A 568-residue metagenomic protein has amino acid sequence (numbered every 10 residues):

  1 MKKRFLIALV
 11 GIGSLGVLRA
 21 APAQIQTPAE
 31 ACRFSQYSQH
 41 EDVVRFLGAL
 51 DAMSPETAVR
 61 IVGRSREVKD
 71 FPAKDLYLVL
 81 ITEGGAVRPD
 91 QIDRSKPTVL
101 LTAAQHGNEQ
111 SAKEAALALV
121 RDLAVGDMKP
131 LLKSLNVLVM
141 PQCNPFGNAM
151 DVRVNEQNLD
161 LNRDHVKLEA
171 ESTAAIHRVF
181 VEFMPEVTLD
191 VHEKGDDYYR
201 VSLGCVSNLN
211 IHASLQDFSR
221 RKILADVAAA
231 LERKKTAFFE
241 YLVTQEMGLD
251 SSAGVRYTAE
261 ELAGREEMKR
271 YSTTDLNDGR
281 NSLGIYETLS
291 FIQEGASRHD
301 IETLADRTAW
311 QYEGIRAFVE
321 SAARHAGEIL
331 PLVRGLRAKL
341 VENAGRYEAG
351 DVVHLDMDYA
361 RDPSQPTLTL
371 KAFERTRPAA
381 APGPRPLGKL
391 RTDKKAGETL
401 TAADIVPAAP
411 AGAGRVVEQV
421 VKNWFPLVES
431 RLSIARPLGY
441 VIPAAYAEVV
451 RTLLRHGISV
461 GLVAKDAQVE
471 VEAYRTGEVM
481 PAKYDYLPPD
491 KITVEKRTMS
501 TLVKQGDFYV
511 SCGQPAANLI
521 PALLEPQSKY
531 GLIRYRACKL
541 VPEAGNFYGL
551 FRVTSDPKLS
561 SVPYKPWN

Functional and structural regions predicted by a protein language model:
K2-F5, A21-N568: Structured catalytic-domain cores with a bias toward divalent-metal coordination
I7-G16: Bacterial N-terminal signal peptides
